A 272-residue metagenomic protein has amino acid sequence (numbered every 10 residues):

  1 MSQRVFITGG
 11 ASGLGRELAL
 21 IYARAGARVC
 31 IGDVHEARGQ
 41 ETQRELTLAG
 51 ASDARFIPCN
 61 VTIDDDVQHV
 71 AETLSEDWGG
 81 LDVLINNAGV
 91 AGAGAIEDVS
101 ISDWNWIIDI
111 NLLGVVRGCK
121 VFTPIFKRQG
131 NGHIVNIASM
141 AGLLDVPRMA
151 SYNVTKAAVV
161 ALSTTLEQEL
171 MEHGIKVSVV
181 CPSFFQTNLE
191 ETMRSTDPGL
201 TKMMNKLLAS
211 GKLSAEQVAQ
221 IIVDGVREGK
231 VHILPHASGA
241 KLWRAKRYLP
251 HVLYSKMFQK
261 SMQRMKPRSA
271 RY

Functional and structural regions predicted by a protein language model:
M1-C30: Canonical Rossmann dinucleotide-binding motif of NAD(H)/NADP(H)-dependent dehydrogenases/reductases, specifically
E36-A37, P58-H69, I101: The beta1-alpha1 cofactor-binding region of Rossmann-like NAD(H)/NADP(H)-dependent oxidoreductases
A95-I96, D103-I108: Substrate-binding pocket helix/loop in short-chain dehydrogenase/reductase
E97, L144-A150, V154: Active-site loop immediately N-terminal to the catalytic Tyr-X3-Lys motif of short-chain dehydrogenase/reductase
C119, T155: Active-site helix of classical SDR
S139: Residue(s) in the substrate-gating loop at a strand-loop-helix junction that position the organic substrate next
E172-A237: SDR active-site lid
